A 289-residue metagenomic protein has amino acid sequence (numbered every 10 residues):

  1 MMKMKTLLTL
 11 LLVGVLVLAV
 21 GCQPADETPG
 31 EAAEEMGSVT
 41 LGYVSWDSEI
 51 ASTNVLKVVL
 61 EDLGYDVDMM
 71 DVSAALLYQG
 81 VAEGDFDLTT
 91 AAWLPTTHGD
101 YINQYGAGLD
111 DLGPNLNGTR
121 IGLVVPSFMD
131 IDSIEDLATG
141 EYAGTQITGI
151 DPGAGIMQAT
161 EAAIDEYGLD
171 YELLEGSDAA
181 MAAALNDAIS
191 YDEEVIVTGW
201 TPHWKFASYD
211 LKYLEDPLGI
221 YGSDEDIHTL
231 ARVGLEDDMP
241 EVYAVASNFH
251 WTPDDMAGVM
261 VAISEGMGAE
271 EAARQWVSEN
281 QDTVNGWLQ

Functional and structural regions predicted by a protein language model:
A19-E31: Bacterial lipoprotein signal-peptidase II cleavage site
A32-S48, Y65-M70, G144-T148, A246: Short, well-ordered beta-strand elements
V44-D47, D68-G80, L173-A184: Short helix-initiation/N-cap motifs at beta->coil->alpha
T53, S73-A107, A183-A184, W204-D210: Pocket-flanking alpha-helical
V55-L63, E141-L173, S278: Ligand-binding cleft/hinge of the Venus flytrap
G106-G153: A conserved helix-loop-strand patch within extracytoplasmic ligand-binding domains of the periplasmic binding
G108-L116, E194-H203, A207-G222: Short beta-strand->loop
R120-D130, E225-M239: A bilobed periplasmic-binding-protein/Venus flytrap-type ligand-binding module shared by bacterial periplasmic
